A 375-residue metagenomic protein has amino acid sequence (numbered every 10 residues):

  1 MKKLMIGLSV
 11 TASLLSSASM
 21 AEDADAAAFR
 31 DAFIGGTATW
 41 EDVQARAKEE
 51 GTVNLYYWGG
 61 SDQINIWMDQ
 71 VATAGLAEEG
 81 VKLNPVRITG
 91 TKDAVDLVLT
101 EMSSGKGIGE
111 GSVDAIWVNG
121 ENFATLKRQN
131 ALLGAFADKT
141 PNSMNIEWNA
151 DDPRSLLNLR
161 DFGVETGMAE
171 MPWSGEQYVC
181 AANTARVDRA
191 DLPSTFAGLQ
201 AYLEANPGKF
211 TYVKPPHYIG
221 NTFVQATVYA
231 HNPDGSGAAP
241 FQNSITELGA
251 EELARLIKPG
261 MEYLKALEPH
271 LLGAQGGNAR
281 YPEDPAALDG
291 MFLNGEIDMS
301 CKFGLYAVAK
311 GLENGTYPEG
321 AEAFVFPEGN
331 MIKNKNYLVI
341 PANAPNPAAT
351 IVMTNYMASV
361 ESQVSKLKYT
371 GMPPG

Functional and structural regions predicted by a protein language model:
M1-A21: Gram-negative bacterial Sec-dependent N-terminal signal peptides
A21-N54, A77, E204-N206: Immediate post-signal peptide segment of exported/extracytoplasmic ligand-binding proteins
T39-K48, S61-K82, C180: Short, polar/charged alpha-helical segment
Y56-Q70, V86-L97, G109-A286: Extracytoplasmic ligand-binding site segments that recognize negatively charged/polar headgroups
V98, L288-L293, I340: Hydrophobic residues within well-ordered alpha-helices
F123-T125, S300-P318: A ligand-binding cleft/hinge motif common to bilobed small-molecule-binding domains
K258, L264-L267, A274, Y281 (+1 more regions): Periplasmic-binding protein-like
A309, M331-G375: Mature extracytoplasmic/periplasmic domains
